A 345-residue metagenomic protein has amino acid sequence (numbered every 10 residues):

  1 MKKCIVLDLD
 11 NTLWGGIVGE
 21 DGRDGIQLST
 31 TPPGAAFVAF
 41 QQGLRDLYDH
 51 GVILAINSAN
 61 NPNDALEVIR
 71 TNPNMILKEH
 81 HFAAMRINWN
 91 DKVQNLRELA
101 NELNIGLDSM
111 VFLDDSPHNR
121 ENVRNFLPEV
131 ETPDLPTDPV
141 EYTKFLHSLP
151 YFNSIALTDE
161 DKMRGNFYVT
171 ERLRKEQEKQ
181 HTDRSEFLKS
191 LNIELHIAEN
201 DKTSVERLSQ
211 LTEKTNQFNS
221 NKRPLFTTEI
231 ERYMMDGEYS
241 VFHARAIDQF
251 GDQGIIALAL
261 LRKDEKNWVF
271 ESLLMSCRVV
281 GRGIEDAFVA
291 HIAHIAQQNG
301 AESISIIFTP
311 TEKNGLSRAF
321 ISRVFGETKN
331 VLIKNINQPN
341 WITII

Functional and structural regions predicted by a protein language model:
M1-S154, T158, K162, Y168 (+1 more regions): Catalytic cores of nucleotide-enabled group-transfer and carboxylate-activating enzymes in metabolic and assembly-line
